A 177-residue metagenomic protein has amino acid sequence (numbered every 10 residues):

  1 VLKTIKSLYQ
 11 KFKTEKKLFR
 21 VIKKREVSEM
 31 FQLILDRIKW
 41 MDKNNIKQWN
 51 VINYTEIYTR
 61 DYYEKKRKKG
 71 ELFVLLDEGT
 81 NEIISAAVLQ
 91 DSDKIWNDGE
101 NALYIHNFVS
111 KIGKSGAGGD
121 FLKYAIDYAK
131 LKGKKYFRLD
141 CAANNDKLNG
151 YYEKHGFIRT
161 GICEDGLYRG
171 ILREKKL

Functional and structural regions predicted by a protein language model:
V1-E15, E164-L177: Terminal substrate-recognition subdomain of acyl/acetyltransferases
K17-L33, M41: A short beta-loop-alpha structural element at the N-terminal edge of CoA-dependent acyl/N-acetyltransferase catalytic
K24, D36-N44, Q48-G113, L122-Y124: Acetyl-CoA-dependent GNAT
S115-A129, G150-K154: Conserved acetyl-CoA-binding loop-helix of GNAT-fold acetyltransferases
A129-C141: Conserved GNAT acetyl-CoA-binding A-motif
L139-N149, D165-Y168: Conserved beta-strand-loop-alpha-helix junction that forms the acyl-donor binding cleft
Y152-I162: Conserved acetyl-CoA-binding loop of GNAT-fold acetyltransferases
